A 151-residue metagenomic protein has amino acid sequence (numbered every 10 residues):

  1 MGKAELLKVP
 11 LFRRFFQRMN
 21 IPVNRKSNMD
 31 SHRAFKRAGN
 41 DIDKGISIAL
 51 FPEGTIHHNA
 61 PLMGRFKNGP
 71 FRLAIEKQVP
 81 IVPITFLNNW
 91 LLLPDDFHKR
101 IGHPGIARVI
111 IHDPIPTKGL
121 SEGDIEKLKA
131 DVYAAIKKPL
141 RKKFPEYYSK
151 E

Functional and structural regions predicted by a protein language model:
M1-N28: Catalytic core of membrane glycerolipid acyltransferases/transacylases, capturing the structured, soluble-facing
R33-E151: Non-catalytic C-terminal accessory region of glycerolipid acyltransferases and related lyso-lipid remodeling enzymes
